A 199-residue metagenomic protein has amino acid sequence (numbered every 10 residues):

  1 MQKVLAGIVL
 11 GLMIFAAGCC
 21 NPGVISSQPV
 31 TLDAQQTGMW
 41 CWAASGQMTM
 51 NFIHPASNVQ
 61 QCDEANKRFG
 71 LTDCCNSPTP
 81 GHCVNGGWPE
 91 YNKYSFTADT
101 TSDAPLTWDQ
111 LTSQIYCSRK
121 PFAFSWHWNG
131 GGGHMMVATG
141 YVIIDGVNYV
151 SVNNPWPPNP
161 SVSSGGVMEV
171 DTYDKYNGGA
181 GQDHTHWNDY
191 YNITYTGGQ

Functional and structural regions predicted by a protein language model:
M1-V4: Positively charged n-region of N-terminal signal peptides that target proteins for export
A6-G7, N51, G81: Short amphipathic alpha-helical "recognition" segments used for binding
A6-G7, V30, Q114: Hydrophobic alpha-helical segments and their boundary regions
G7-A16: Bacterial N-terminal signal peptides
A17, M48, S57, P80-G81 (+1 more regions): Generic preference for flexible, low-structure residues
G18-C19, Q199: Short intrinsically disordered terminal tails
N21-T72: Active-site nucleophile-adjacent alpha helix/oxyanion-hole segment immediately C-terminal to the catalytic cysteine
I25-S26, D63-Q199: Conserved active-site-adjacent core of cysteine acyl-enzyme catalytic domains
